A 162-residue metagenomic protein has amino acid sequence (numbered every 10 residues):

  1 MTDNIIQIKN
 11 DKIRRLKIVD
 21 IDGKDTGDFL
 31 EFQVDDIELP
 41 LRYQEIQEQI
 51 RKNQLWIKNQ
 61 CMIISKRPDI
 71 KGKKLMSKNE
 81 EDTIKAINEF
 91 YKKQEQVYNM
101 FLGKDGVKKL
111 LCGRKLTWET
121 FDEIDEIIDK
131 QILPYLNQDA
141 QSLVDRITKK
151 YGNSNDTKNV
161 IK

Functional and structural regions predicted by a protein language model:
M1-N59, K149, N153-K162: Short, charged/polar N-terminal "headpieces" of proteins
D20, S65-P68, N99-F101: Short, compositionally biased low-complexity segments
D28-L39, K92-D105: Extended, compositionally biased low-complexity polar/Lys-Gly-rich tracts and adjacent boundary/linker regions are
D36, I84, N88, R114 (+2 more regions): Short, charged/polar micro-motifs that form catalytic or ligand-binding hotspots
Q47-K78: Aromatic-anchored, charged helix-turn/loop surface patch used as a conserved interaction hotspot
K74-E95: Intrinsically disordered, low-complexity acidic Ser/Thr-rich regulatory segments
E95-K162: C-terminal charged interaction modules
